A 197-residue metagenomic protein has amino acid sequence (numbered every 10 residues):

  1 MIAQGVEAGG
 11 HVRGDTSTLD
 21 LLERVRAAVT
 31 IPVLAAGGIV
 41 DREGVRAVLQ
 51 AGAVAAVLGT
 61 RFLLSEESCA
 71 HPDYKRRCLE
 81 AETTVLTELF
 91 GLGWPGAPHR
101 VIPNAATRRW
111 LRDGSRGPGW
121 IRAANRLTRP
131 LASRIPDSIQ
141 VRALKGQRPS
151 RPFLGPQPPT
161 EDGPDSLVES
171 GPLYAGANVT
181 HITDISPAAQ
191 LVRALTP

Functional and structural regions predicted by a protein language model:
I2-A3, V57: Conserved beta-strand positions in the central sheet of alpha/beta enzyme cores
A8-H11, T16-L34, V40-P197: Conserved active-site-proximal phosphate/metal-binding subdomains
